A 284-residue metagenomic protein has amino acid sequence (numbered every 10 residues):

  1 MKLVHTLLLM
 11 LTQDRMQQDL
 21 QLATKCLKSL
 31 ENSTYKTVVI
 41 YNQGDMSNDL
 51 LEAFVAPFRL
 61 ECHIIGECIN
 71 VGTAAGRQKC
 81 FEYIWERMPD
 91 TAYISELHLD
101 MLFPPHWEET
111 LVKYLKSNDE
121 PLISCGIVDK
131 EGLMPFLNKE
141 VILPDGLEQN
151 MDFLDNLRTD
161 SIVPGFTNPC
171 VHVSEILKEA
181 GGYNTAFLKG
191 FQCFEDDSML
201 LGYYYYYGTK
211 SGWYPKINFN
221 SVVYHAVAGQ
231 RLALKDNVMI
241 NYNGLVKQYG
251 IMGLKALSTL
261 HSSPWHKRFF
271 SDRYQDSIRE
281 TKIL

Functional and structural regions predicted by a protein language model:
K25-K36: Short, acidic, metal-binding catalytic loop of nucleotide-sugar glycosyltransferases
E67-W85: Glycine-rich, basic loop-to-helix element that forms the pyrophosphate-binding segment of sugar-nucleotide handling
D90-L102: Short beta-strand-to-loop acidic/aromatic patch adjacent to the donor-nucleotide binding site
H106-L122: Conserved donor-nucleotide/metal-binding helix-loop-beta segment in metal-dependent transferases, i.e., the alpha-helix
I123-K139: Short beta-strand-to-loop element that shapes/binds the nucleotide-sugar donor at the catalytic cleft/hinge
D152-H172: A recurrent flexible, glycine/aromatic-enriched loop bordering the glycosyltransferase active site that acts as
C170, I176, A180-G181, L188-F219: A short, conserved alpha-helix in the catalytic core of glycosyltransferases
G212-N237: Active-site donor/metal-binding and catalytic loop motifs of nucleotide-sugar-dependent glycosylation enzymes
